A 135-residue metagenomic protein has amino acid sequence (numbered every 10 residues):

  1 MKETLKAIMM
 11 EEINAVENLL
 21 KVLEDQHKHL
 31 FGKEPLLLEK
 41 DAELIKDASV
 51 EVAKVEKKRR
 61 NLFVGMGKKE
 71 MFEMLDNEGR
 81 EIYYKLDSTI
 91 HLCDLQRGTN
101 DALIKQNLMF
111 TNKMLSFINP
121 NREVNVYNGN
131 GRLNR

Functional and structural regions predicted by a protein language model:
K2-M74: Extended, charge-rich alpha-helical scaffolding segments
D76-R135: Short terminal interaction segments
